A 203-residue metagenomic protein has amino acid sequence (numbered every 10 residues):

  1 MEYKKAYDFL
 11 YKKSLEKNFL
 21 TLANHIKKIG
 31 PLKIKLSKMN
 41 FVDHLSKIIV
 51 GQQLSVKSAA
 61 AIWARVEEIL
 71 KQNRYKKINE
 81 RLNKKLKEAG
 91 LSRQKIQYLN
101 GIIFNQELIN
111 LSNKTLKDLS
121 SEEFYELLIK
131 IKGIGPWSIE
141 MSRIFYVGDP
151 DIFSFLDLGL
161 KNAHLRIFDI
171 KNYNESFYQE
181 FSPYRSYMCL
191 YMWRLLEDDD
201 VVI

Functional and structural regions predicted by a protein language model:
M1-L119, S176-I203: N-terminal polyanion-binding entry modules of DNA glycosylases/AP lyases and select other DNA-binding proteins
S14-L15, P136, K171-Y173: Short amphipathic alpha-helical surface micro-motifs
Q72, L91, G133-I134, D169: Helix N-cap/coil-helix junction residues
K77-I78, I131, I139, F168-N172: A short linear-motif detector with a strong N-terminal bias
F104-L111, K130, I144, G148 (+1 more regions): Alpha-helix capping at helix-to-loop junctions
S120-H164: Catalytic DNA-binding helix-loop module of base-excision-repair DNA glycosylases/AP lyases
F155-Y173, F177-Q179: C-terminal end-helix/capping segment
